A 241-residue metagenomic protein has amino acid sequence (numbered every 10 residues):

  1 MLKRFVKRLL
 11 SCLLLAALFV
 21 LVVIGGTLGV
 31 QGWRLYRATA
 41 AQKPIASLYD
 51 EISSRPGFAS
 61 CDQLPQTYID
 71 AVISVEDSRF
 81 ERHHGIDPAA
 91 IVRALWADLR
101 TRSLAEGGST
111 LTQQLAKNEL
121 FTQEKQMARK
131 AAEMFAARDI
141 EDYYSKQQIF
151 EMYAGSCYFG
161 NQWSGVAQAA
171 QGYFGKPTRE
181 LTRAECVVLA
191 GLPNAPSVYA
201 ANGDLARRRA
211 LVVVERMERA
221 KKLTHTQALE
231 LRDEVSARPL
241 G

Functional and structural regions predicted by a protein language model:
M1-G241: Juxtamembrane regions of bacterial inner-membrane/periplasmic proteins, predominantly the peptidoglycan biogenesis
